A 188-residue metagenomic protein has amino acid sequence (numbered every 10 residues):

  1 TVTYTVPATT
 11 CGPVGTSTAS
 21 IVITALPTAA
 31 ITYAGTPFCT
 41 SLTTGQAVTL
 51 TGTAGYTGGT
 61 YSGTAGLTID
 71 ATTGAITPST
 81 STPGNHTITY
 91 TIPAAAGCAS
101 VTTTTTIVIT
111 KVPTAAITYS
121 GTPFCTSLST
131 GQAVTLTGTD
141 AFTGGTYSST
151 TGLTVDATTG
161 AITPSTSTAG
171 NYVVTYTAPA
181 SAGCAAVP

Functional and structural regions predicted by a protein language model:
T1, G74-P83, G160-A169: Extracellular/luminal low-complexity segments enriched in Ser/Thr/Pro
V2, H86-I88, G170-V174: Conserved Ig-like domain signature around the intradomain disulfide
Y4-V6, Y90-I92, Y176-A178: Conserved structural position at the C-terminal beta-strand of extracellular beta-sandwich adhesion modules
T9-T16, A95-T102, S181-P188: Short, exposed coil/turn segments at beta-strand boundaries within extracellular/luminal domains
A19-A25, T105-K111: Interdomain boundary/hinge segments at the C-termini of tandem beta-sandwich modules
L26-G35, V112-G121: Proline-enriched interdomain boundary motifs that mark the N-terminal boundary and often initiate the first structured
F38-S41, T57-T77, F124-S127, G144-T163: Low-complexity "stalk/linker" and mucin-like segments enriched in Ser/Thr/Pro/Ala/Gly
T43-A54, S129-D140: A short beta-strand segment in extracellular, disulfide-stabilized domains
